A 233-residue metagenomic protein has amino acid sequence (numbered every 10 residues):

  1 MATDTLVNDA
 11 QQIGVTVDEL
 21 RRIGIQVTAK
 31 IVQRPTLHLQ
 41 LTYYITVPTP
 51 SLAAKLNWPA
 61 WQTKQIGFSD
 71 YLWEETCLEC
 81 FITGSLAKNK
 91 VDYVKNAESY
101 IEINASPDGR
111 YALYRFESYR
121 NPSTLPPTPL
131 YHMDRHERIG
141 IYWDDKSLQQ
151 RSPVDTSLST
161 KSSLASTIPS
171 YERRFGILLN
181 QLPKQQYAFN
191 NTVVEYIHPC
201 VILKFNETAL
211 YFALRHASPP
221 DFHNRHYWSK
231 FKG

Functional and structural regions predicted by a protein language model:
M1-P59, S218-G233: Order/disorder boundary and secretion-linked terminal/linker segments
M1-V17, G109, R115, S123-P127 (+2 more regions): Sequence termini and other peripheral, non-core segments
I31-Q33, I45-T49, G84, G109 (+2 more regions): Beta-strand elements of well-folded, non-transmembrane domains
H38, E75-E79, Y100, S170-R174 (+1 more regions): Extracellular structured ligand-interaction cores
L39-G67, R173-Y187: Charged, amphipathic alpha-helical segments
A60, S69-L78, G84-K95, A188-G233: Acidic/polar low-complexity flexible segments
I66-S157: Extracellular/luminal beta-rich ligand-recognition and adhesion surfaces characterized by aromatic-Gly/Pro-enriched
Y142-K184: Surface-exposed extracytoplasmic segments
